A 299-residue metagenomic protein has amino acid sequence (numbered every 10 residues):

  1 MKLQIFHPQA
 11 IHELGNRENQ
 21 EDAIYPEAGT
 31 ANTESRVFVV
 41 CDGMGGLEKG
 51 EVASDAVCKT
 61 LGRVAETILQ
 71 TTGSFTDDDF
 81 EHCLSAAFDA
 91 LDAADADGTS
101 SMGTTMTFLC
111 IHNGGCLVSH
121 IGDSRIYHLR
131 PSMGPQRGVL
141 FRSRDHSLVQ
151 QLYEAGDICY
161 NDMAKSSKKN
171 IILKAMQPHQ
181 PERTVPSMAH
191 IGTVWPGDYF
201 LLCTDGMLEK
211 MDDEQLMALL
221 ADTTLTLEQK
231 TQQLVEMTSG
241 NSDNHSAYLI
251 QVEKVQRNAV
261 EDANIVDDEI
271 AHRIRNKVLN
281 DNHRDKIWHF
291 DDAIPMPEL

Functional and structural regions predicted by a protein language model:
M1-L299: PP2C/PPM-type serine/threonine phosphatase catalytic domain
